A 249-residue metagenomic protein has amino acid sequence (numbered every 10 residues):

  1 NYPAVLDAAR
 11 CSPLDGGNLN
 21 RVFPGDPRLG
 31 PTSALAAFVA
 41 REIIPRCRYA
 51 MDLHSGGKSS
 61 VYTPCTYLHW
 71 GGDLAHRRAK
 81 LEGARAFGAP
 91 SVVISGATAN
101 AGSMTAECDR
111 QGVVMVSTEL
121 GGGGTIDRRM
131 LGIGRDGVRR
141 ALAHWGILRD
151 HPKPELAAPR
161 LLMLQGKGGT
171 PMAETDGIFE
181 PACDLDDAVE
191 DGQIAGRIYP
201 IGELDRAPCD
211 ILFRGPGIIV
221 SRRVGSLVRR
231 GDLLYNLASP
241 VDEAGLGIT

Functional and structural regions predicted by a protein language model:
N1-T249: Structured catalytic-domain cores with a bias toward divalent-metal coordination
